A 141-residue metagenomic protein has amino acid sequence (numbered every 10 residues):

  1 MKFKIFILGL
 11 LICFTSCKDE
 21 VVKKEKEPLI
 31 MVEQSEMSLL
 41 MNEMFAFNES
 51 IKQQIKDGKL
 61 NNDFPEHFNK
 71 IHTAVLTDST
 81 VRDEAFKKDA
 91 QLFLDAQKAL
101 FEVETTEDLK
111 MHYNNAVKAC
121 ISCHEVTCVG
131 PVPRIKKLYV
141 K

Functional and structural regions predicted by a protein language model:
K2-L8, D19: Sec-dependent signal peptide recognition, specifically the positively charged N-region followed immediately by
L8-L10, D63: A periodicity- and composition-biased signal for non-globular, repetitive helical segments
C13-S16: C-terminal motif of bacterial Sec signal peptides marking the signal peptidase cleavage site
K18-K141: Sequence context surrounding c-type heme c attachment/ligation sites in exported
